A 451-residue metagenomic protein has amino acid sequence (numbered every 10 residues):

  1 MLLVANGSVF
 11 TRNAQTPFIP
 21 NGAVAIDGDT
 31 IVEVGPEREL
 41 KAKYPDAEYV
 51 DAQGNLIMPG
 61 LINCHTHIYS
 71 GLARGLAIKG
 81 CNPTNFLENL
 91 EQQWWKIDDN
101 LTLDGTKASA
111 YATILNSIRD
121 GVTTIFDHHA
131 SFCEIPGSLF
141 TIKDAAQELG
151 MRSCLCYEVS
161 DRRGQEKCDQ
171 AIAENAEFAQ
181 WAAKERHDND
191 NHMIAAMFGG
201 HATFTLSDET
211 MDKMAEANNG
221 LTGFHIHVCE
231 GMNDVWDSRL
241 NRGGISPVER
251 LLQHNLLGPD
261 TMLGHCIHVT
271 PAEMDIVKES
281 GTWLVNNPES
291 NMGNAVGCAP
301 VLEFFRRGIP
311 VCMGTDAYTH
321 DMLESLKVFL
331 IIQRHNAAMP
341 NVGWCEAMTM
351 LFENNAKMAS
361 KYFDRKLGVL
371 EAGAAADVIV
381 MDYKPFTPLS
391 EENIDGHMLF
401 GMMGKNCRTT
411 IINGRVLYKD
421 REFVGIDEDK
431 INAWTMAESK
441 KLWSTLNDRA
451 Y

Functional and structural regions predicted by a protein language model:
M1-G22, D27-V32, E37, K43 (+1 more regions): Active-site microenvironment of metallo-dependent hydrolases
L2-N6, A42-E88, D104, Y111 (+1 more regions): Replace "His-x-His-based motif
G7, V24, D29, G54 (+14 more regions): Divalent metal-coordination and catalytic microenvironments
L72-T106, R162-G164, M232-G258, S280-W283 (+1 more regions): Active-site gating loops and adjacent loop-to-helix segments of metal-dependent hydrolytic enzymes
L76-H128, C133-M151, A173-N191, M436-K441: Alpha-helical scaffold segments that flank or form the walls of functional sites
H129-I267: Metal-coordinating catalytic core of metallo-dependent amide/deamination hydrolases
G150, N218-G223, L256-P259, I276-V285 (+2 more regions): Glycine-enriched alpha-helix->loop->beta-strand junction motifs that scaffold or abut catalytic
Q253-D260, V301-P385, L399-M403: His/Asp/Glu-enriched, well-ordered alpha-helical/loop segment that forms or immediately abuts the divalent-metal
